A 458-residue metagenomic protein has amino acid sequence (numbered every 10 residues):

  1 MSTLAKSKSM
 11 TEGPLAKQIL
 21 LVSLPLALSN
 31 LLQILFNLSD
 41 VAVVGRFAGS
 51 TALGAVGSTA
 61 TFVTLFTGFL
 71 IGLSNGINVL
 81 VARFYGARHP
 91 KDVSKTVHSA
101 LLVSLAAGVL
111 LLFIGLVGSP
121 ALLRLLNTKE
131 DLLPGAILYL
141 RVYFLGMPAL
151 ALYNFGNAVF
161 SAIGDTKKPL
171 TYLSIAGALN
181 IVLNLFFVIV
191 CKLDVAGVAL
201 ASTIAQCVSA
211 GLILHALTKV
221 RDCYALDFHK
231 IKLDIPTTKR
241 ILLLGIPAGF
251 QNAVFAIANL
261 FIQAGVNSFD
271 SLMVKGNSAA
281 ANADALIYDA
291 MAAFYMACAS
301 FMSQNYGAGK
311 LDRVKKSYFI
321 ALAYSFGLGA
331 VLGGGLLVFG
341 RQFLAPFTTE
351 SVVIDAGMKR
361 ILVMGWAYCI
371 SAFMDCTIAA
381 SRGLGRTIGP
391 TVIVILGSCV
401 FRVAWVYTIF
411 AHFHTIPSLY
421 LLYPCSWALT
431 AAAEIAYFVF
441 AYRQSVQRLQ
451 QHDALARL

Functional and structural regions predicted by a protein language model:
M1-S23, V81-P148, V190-I246, M302-A367 (+1 more regions): Short alpha-helical transmembrane segments in multi-pass integral membrane proteins
M10-F47, T61-G76, L80, L105-L112 (+5 more regions): N-terminal transmembrane alpha-helices
L21-D40, V142, Y153, A176 (+4 more regions): Transmembrane helical elements of multi-pass membrane transporters/channels
L35-G54, L123-E130, F186-L193, A253-L286 (+3 more regions): Helix-terminus/linker motif at the lipid-water interface of multi-pass membrane proteins
A48-T61, A136, L140, A199 (+3 more regions): Small-residue hotspots at the loop-to-helix junctions and early N-terminal turns of transmembrane alpha-helices
L53-F113, L150-P169, Q263, G276-G340 (+2 more regions): Small-residue-rich hydrophobic transmembrane alpha-helices
L65-G68, N180-N184, A210-L214, L286-D289 (+3 more regions): Hydrophobic transmembrane alpha-helices of multi-pass small-molecule transporters
S74, Y143-S161, P169-N180, V198-I213 (+4 more regions): Short runs within selected transmembrane alpha-helices of multi-pass transporters and secretion channels
